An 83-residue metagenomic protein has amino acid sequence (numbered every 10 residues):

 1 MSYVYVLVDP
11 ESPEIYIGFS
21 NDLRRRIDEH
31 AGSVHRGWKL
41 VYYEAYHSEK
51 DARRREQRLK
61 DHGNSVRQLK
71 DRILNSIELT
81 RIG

Functional and structural regions predicted by a protein language model:
M1-K60, N64, D71-G83: GIY-YIG nuclease catalytic motif and its immediate N-terminal context
